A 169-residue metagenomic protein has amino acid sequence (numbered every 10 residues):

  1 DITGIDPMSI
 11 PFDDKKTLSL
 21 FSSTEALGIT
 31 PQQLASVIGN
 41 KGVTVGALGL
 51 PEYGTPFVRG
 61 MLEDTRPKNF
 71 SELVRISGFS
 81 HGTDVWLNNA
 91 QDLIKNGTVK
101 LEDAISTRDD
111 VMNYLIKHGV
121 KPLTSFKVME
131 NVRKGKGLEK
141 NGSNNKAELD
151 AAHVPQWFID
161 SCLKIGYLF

Functional and structural regions predicted by a protein language model:
D1-F169: Mg2+-dependent phosphoryl-transfer active-site scaffold
